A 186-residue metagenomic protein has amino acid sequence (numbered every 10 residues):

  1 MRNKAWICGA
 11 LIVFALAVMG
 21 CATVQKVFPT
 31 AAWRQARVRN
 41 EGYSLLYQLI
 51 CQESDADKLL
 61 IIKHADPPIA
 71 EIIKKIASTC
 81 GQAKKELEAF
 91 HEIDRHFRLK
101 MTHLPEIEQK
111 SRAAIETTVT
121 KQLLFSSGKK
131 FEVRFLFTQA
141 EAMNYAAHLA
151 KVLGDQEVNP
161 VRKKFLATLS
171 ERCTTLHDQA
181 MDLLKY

Functional and structural regions predicted by a protein language model:
M1-C21: Sec-dependent bacterial lipoprotein signal peptides
C21-Y186: His/Met- and acidic-residue-enriched segments that coordinate or traffic transition-metal cofactors and support
